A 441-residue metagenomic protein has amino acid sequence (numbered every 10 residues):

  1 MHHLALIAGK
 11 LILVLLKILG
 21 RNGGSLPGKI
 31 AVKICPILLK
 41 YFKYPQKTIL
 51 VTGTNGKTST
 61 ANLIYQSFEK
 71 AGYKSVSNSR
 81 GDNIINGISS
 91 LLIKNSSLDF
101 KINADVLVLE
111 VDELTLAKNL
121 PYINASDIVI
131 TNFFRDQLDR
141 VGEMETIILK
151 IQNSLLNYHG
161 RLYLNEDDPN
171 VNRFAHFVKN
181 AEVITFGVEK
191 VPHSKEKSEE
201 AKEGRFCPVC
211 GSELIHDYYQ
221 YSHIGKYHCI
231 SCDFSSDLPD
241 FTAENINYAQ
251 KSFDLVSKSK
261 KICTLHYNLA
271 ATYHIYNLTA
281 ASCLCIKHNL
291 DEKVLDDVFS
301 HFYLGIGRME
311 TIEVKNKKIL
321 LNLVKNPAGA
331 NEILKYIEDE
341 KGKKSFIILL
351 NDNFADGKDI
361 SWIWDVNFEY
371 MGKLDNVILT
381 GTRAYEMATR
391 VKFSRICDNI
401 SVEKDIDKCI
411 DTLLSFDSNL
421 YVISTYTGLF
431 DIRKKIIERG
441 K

Functional and structural regions predicted by a protein language model:
H2-G187, P192-F206: Phosphate-binding loop of NTP-binding sites
Y122-R135, H223-L238, L269-S300: A conserved, hydrophobic alpha-helical segment in the catalytic core of large ATP/adenylate-utilizing enzymes
P169-R173, P192-S194, F354-K358, R383-T389 (+1 more regions): Short, charged/polar "capping" segments at the starts of alpha-helices and the immediately preceding loops
E189-K251, N268: Cys/His-rich short segments
E199-K202, L269-A280, G305-M309: Short glycine/threonine-rich catalytic loop with a Thr-x-Gly-x-Asp
F234, Y248, L284-L320, V324: Gly/charged, well-structured mid-domain segments that form the phosphate/adenylate-handling core of ATP-dependent
L323-V402, G440-K441: Active-site beta-alpha connecting loops in nucleotide-dependent enzymes
K408-K441: A glycine-rich beta-strand to alpha-helix segment that forms a phosphate/ribose-binding loop at ligand/cofactor sites
